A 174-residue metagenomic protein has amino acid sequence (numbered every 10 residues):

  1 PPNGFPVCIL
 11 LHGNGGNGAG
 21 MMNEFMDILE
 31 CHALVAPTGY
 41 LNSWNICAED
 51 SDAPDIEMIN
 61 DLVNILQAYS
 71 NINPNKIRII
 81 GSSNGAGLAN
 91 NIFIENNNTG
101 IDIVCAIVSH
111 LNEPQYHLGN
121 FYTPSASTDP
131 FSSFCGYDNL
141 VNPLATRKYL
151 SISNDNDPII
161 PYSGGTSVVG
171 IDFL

Functional and structural regions predicted by a protein language model:
P1-G4, D138: Short beta-strand-to-loop junctions in surface cap/lid or active-site-entrance loops
N3-R78, S82, G87-N91, E95 (+1 more regions): Serine-hydrolase catalytic machinery in alpha/beta-hydrolase-like enzymes
E30, N75, G100, A145-R147: Residue-level signal for beta-strand positions within conserved beta-sheet cores that form or flank
N91-D102, N112: Conserved hydrolase catalytic core segment
D102-I103, V108-L174: The feature captures the conserved acid-bearing segment of alpha/beta-hydrolase catalytic domains
